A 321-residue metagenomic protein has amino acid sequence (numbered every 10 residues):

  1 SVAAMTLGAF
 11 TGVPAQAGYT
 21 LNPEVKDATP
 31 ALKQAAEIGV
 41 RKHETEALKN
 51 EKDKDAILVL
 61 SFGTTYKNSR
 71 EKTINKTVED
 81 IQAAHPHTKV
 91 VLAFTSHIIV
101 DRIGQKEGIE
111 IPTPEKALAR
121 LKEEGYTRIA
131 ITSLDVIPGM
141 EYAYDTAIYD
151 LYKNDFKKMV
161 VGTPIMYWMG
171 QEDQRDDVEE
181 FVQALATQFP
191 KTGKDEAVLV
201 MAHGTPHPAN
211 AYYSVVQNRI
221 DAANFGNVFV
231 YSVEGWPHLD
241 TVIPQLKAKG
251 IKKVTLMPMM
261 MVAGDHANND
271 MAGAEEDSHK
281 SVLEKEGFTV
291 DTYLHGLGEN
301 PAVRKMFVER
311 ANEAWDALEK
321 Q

Functional and structural regions predicted by a protein language model:
S1-A3: Bacterial Sec-dependent N-terminal signal peptides
T6-P14: C-terminal segment of classical bacterial N-terminal signal peptides
Q16-T255, M261-Q321: Extended amphipathic ligand-handling, pore-lining, and cofactor/metal-binding catalytic surfaces
